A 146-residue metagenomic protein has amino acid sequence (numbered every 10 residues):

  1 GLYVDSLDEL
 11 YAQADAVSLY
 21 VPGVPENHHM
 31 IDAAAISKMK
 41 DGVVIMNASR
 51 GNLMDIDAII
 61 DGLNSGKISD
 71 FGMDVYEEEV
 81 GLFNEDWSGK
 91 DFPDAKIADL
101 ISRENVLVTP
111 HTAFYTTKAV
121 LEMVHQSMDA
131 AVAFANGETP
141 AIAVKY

Functional and structural regions predicted by a protein language model:
G1-D41: Rossmann-like dinucleotide/phosphate-binding beta-alpha-beta segment
G42, N52-Y146: Rossmann-like dinucleotide-binding domain for NAD(H)/NADP(H)
M46: Glycine-rich nucleotide-phosphate-binding loops and adjacent flexible coil segments
S49: Active-site beta-alpha turn of Rossmann-fold NAD(P)-dependent dehydrogenases/reductases
